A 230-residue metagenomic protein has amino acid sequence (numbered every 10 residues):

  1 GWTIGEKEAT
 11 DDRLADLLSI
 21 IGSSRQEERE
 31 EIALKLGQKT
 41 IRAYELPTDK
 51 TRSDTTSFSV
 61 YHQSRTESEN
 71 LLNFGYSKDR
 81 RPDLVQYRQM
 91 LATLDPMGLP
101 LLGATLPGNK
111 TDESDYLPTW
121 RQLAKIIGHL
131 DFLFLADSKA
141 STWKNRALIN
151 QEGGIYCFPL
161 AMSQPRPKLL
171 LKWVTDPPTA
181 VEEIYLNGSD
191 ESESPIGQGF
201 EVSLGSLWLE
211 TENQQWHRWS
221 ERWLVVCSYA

Functional and structural regions predicted by a protein language model:
G1-A230: Anion-binding and metal-coordination hotspots
